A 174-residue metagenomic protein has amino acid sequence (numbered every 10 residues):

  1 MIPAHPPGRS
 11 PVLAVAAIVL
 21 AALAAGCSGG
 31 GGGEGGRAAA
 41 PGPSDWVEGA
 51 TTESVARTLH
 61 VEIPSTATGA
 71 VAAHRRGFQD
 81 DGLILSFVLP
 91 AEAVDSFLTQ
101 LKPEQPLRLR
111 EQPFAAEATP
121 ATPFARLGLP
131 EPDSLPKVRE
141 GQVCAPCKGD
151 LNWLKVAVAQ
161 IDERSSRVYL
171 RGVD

Functional and structural regions predicted by a protein language model:
M1-V15: Bacterial N-terminal signal peptides that target proteins for export
A22-G26: C-terminal motif of bacterial Sec signal peptides marking the signal peptidase cleavage site
C27-G31: Bacterial signal peptide processing site
G33-V94, Q105: Extracytoplasmic low-complexity, Pro/Thr/Ser/Ala/Gly-rich segments that lie immediately after a secretion/anchoring
L89-A91, R171-D174: Secondary-structure transition/turn motif
P103-V173: Extracytosolic low-complexity repeat regions of secreted or lipid-anchored proteins
